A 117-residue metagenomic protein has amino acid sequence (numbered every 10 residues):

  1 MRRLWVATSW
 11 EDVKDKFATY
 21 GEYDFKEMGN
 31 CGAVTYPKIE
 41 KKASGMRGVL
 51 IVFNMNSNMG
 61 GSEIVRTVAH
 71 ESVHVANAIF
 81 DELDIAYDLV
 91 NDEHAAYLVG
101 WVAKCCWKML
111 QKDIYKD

Functional and structural regions predicted by a protein language model:
M1-G21: Acidic, glycine-rich loop-and-strand cores that form catalytic or ligand-binding grooves in diverse globular domains
A18, E22, E82-D84, D113-K116: Short, flexible coil/linker elements and helix-boundary hinge sites characteristic of intrinsically disordered
T19-S62, V75-A78: Active-site scaffold of zinc-dependent metalloenzymes
V49, V65, H94: Residue-level detector of short, conserved catalytic/binding motifs and their immediate flanks
M59, E63, Y87-V90: Short, solvent-exposed segments of well-ordered alpha helices
E63-E71: Short alpha-helical catalytic segment bearing the HExxH-like zincin motif of zinc-dependent metalloproteases
S72-D88: Catalytic Zn2+-binding segment of zinc metalloproteases
A86-D117: Post-HExxH zinc-binding segment in Zn-dependent metallohydrolases
